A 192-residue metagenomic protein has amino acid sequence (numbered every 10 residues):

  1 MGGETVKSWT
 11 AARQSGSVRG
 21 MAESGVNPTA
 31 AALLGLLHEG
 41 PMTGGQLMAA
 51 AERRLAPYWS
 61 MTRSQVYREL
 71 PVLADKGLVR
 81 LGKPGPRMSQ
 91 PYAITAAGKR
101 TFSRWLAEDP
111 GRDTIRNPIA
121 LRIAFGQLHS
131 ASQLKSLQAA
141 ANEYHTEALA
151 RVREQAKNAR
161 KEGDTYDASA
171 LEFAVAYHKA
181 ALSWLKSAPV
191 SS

Functional and structural regions predicted by a protein language model:
G3-T114: Basic helix-turn-helix/winged-helix DNA-binding cores and closely related short helical interaction motifs
T43, L47, E69, Y144 (+2 more regions): Amphipathic, well-ordered alpha-helical segments in soluble domains
T62, R112, L134, G163-D167: Residue-level recognition of alpha-helical structural elements
S103-A150: Amphipathic alpha-helical dimerization/coiled-coil segments that flank or bridge DNA-binding/regulatory modules
R153-L171: Acidic interhelical loop/turn segments
S169-A181: Hydrophobic alpha-helical segments that form the core of small-molecule binding pockets and/or dimer interfaces
H178-S192: Amphipathic alpha-helical coiled-coil segments
